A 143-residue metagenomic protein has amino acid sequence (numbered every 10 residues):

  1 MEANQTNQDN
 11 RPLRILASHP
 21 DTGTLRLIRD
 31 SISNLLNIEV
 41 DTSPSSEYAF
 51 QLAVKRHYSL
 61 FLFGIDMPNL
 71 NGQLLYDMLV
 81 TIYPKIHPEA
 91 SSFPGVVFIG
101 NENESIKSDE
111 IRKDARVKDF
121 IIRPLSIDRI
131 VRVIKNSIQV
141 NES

Functional and structural regions predicted by a protein language model:
M1-D30, D77, I82, I86-F93 (+1 more regions): Non-catalytic signal-transmission and effector/linker regions of two-component phosphorelay proteins
T22-D41, Y48: Two-component/phosphorelay signaling modules centered on CheY-like receiver
P44-L60: Acidic, metal-coordinating helix/loop segments flanking the phosphotransfer/catalytic sites of two-component signaling
S45, N71-D77: Acidic catalytic/metal-coordinating carboxylates
G64-D66: Active-site residues of response regulator receiver
L74, G100-F120, R132: Alpha4 helix (beta4-alpha4-beta5 surface) of REC/receiver domains from two-component response regulators
I86-I106: A short, hydrophobic beta-strand element within the central beta-sheet of small alpha/beta folds
